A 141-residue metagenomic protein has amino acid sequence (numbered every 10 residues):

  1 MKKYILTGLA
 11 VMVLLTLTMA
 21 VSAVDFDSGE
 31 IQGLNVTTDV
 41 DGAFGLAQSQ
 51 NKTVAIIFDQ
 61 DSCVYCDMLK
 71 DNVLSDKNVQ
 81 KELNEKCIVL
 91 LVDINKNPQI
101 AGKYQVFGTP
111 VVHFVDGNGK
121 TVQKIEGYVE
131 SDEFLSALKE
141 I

Functional and structural regions predicted by a protein language model:
M1-Y4: Positively charged n-region of N-terminal signal peptides that target proteins for export
G8-T16: Bacterial N-terminal signal peptides
M19-D25: Sec-dependent signal peptide cleavage junction
N35-K52: A short beta-strand-turn-helix
S49-D61: Short active-site neighborhood of thiol/selenol oxidoreductases, capturing the structured segment around
F58, C63-D67, V112: The canonical Cys-X-X-Cys-His
C66-E82: Typically the conserved alpha-helix immediately C-terminal to a functionally engaged Cys/Sec in thioredoxin-like
G108-I141: Non-catalytic, surface beta->alpha helical segment in thiol-disulfide oxidoreductase systems
